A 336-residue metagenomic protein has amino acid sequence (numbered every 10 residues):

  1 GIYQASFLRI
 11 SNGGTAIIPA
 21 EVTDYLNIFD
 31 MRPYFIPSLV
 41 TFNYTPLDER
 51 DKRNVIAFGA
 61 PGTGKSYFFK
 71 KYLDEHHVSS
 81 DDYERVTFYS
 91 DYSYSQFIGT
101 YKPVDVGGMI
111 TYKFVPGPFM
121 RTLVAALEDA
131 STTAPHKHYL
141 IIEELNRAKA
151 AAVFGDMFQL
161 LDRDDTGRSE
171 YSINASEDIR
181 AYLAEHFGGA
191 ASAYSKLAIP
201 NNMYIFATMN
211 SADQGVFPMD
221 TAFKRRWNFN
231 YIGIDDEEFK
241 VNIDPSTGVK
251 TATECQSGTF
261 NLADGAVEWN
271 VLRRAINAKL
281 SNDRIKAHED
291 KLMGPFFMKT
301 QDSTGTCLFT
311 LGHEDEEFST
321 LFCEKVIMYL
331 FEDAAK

Functional and structural regions predicted by a protein language model:
Y3, L8-K336: C-terminal regulatory/interaction module of P-loop NTP-utilizing enzymes
